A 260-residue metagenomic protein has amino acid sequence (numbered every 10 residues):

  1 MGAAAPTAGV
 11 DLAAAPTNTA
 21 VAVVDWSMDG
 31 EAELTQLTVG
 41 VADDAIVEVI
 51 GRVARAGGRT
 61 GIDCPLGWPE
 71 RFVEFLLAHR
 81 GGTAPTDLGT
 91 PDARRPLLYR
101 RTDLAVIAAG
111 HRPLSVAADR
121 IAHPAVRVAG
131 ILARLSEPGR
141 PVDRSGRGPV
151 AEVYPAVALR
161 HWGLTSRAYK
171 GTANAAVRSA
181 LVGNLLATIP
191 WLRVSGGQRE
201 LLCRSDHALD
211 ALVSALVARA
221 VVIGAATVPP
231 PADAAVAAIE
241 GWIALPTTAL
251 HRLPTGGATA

Functional and structural regions predicted by a protein language model:
M1-A8, L12-A260: RNase H-like (RuvC/DEDD) metal-dependent nuclease/polynucleotide-processing core
